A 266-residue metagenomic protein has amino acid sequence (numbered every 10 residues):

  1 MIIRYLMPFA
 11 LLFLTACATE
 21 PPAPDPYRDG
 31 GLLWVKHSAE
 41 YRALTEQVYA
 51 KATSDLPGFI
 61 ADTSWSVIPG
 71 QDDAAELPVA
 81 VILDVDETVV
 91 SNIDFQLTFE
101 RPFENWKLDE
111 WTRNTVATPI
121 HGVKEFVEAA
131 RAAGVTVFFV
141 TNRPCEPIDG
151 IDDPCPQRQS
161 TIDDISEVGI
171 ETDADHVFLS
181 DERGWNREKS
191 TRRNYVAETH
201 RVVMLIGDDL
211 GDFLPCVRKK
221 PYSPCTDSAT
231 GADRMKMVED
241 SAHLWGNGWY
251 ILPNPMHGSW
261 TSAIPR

Functional and structural regions predicted by a protein language model:
L6-T15: Bacterial N-terminal signal peptides
C17-L83, I264-R266: Non-catalytic pre-domain segments flanking phosphatase-related domains
P22, I148-R266: C-terminal cap/substrate-recognition subdomain and adjoining C-terminal extension of metal-dependent phosphatase-like
W34-T45, D109-A117, T141-D152, D181-E182: Second-shell loop/turn segments in exported
Q47, K51, L77, E110 (+5 more regions): Extracytoplasmic/secreted proteins, especially bacterial periplasmic and envelope-associated proteins
P78, V89-E128, A132: Active-site neighborhood of HAD-like aspartate-dependent phosphohydrolases
A80-D84, V89-N92, T136-T141, D175-L179 (+2 more regions): Structural recognition of the beta-strand scaffold that forms the well-ordered cores of secreted hydrolase catalytic
E87, V123-T161, I165, L179: Substrate-recognition element of Asp-dependent hydrolases with the DxDx(T/V) motif
